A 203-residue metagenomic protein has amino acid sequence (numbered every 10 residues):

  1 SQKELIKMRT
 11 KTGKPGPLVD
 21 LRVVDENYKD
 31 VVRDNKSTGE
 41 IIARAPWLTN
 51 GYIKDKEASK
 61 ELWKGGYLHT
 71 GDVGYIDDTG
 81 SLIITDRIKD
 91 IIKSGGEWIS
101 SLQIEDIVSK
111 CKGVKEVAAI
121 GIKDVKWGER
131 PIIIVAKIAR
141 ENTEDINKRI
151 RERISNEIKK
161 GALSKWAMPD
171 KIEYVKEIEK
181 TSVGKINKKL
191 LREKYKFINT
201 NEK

Functional and structural regions predicted by a protein language model:
S1-L82, I88-I91, I104-E105: Conserved AMP-binding/adenylate-forming
L18, G113-E116, K171, E177: Glycine-centered tight turns that cap/initiate beta-strands
D20-N27, V175-V183: Active-site and channel-lining beta-strand-loop segments that bind or position nucleotide-derived/phosphorylated
D20-R22, E40, A118, I132-I134 (+1 more regions): Residues embedded in well-ordered beta-strands
D25-E40, R153-D170: Short, charged helix-to-loop "capping" segments that act as catalytic/coupling loops
A45, N50-G51, V73-A167, G184 (+1 more regions): AMP-binding/adenylate-forming catalytic core of the ANL superfamily
H69, Y174, N187: Conserved Rossmann-like nucleotide-binding pocket used by diverse enzymes that bind dinucleotide cofactors
E193-K203: Acidic/polar alpha-helix N-cap and adjacent early helical turns within long charge-rich amphipathic helices/linkers
